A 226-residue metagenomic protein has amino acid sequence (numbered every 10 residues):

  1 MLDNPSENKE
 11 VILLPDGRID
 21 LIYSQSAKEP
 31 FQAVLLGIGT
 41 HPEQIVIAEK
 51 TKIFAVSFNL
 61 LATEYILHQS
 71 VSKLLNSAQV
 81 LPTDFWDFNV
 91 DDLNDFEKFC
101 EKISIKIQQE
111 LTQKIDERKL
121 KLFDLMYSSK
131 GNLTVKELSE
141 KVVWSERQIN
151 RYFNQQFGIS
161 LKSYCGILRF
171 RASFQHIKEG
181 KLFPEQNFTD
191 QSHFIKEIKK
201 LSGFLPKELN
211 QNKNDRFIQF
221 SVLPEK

Functional and structural regions predicted by a protein language model:
M1-L120, Y127-K130, T134-K136, V142-E146 (+4 more regions): Alpha-helical bundle regulatory/interaction domains
K114, F153-I177, E197-L201, L205-R216: Alpha-helical DNA-contacting segments of helix-turn-helix folds
F123-Y127, R171-F174: Hydrophobic residues on short alpha-helical segments
I149: Nucleotide/phosphate-binding loop and acidic/charged catalytic motifs in nucleotide-binding or -utilizing enzymes
